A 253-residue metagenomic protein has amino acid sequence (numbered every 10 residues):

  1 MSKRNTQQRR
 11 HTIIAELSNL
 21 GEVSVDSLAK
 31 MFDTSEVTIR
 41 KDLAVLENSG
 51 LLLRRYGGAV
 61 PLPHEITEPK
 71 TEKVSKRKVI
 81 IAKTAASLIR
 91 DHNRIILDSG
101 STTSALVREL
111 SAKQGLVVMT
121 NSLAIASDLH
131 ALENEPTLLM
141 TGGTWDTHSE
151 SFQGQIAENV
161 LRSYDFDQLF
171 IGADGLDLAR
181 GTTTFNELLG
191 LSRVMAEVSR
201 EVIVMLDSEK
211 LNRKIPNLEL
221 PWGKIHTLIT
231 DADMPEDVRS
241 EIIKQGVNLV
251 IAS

Functional and structural regions predicted by a protein language model:
S2-D26, K30-I96, G100-S101, V107-G115 (+2 more regions): HTH-adjacent hinge/linker in prokaryotic transcriptional regulators
S2-L28, D33, N48, R77 (+1 more regions): Conserved phosphate- and dinucleotide-binding cores of soluble alpha/beta proteins, encompassing both enzyme active
P63-H64, L106, V160, L178: Residues at secondary-structure transition points
I96, V118, T184: Conserved SAM-binding loop
